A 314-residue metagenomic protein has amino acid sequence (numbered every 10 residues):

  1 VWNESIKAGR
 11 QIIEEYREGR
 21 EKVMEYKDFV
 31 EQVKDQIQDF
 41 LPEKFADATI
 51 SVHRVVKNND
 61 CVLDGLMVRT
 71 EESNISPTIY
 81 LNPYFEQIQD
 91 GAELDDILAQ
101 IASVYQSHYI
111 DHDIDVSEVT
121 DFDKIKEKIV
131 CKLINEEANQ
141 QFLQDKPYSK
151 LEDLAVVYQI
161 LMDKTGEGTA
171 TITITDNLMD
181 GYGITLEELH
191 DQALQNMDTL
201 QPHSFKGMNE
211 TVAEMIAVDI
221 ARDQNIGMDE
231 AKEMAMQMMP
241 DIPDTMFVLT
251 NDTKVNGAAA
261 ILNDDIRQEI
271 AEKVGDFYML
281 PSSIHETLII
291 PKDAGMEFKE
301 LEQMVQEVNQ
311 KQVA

Functional and structural regions predicted by a protein language model:
N3-V23: Short, Lys/Arg-enriched N-terminal segments with co-localized hydrophobic residues within the first ~10-30 amino acids
E25-A46, A294-Q306, Q310-A314: Activation/maturation switch segments at domain boundaries
E25-V33, E93, I97, T185 (+4 more regions): Short amphipathic alpha-helical segments
Q32-E230, M238-M239: Extended, low-hydrophobicity segments enriched in charged/polar residues
R69-N74, N251-T253, P281-H285, D293: Short, flexible beta-strand-to-coil junctions
K232-M246: Redox- and metal-dependent alpha/beta enzyme cores, enriched for Fe-S-associated oxidoreductases and cofactor-handling
D244-N256: Short glycine-/aliphatic-rich beta-strand segments at the starts of folded cytosolic domains
A260, D264, I270-A314: C-terminal structured domains
